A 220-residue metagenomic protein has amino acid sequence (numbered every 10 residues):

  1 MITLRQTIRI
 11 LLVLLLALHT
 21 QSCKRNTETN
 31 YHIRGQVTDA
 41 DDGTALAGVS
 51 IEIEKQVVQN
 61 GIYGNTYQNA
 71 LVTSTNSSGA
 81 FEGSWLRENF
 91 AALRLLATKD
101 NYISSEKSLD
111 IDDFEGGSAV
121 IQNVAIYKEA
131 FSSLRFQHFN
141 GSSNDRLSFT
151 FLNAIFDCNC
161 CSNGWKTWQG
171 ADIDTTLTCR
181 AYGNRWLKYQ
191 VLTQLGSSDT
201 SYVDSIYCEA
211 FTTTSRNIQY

Functional and structural regions predicted by a protein language model:
M1-Q6, A17-T44, E54: Bacterial Sec-dependent N-terminal signal peptides
N26-N30, N123-S133: Short domain-boundary/entry signatures in modular proteins, especially in secreted/extracellular architectures
I33-D39, F131-F139: A short, amphipathic beta-strand motif
D42-Y63, N140-N159: Short, ordered, surface-exposed loop/turn motifs in non-cytosolic proteins
Q59-A80, D157-D172: Short, acidic Ser/Thr/Gly-rich low-complexity loop/linker segments typical of extracellular and cell-surface proteins
S77-L93, T167-Y189: Short Pro-Gly-centered beta-turn/loop motif in secreted/extracellular proteins
L86-E115, L192-S201: A short, solvent-exposed loop/turn motif at the edges and junctions of modular extracellular/periplasmic domains
D110-E129, D199-Y220: Extracellular beta-sheet/turn segments enriched in Thr/Pro/Gly and aliphatic residues
